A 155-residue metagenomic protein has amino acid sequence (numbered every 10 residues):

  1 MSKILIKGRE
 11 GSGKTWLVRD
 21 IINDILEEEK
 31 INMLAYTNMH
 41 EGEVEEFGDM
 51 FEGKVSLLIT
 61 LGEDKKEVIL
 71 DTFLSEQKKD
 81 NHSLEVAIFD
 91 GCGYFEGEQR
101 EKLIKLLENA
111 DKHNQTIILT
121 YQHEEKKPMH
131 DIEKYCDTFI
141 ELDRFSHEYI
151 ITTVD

Functional and structural regions predicted by a protein language model:
S2-E67: Conserved P-loop
S2-L5, N32-L34, L84-I88, T116-I118: Residue-level preference for the first positions of well-ordered beta-strands
K7-E10, Y36-M39, L61, F89-G93 (+2 more regions): Structural motif
I25, E29, N81, H113-N114: Helix C-cap/helix->beta junction micro-motif
I69-D80: Conserved alpha-helical scaffold flanking the Walker A/P-loop in AAA+ ATPase domains
K79-Q99: Conserved P-loop NTPase "ATPase switch" module shared by AAA+ and STAND
C92-D155: Replace "adjacent to P-loop NTPase cores in ATP/GTP-dependent enzymes" with "adjacent to NTP-binding cores
